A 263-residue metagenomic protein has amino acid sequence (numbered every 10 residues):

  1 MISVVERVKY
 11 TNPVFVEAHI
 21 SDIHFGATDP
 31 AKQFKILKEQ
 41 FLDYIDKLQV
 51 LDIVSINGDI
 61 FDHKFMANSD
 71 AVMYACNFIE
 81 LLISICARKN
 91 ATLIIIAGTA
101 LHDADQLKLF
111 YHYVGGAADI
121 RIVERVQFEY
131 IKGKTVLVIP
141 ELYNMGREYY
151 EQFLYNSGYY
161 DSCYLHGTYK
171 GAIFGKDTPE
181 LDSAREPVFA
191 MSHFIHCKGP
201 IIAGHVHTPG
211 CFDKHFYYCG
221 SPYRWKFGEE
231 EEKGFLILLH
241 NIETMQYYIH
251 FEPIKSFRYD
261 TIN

Functional and structural regions predicted by a protein language model:
I2-N12, I36-V50, Y149-Y159: Short amphipathic alpha-helices and their capping/turn segments at secondary-structure boundaries
I2-P13, I53, H240-N263: Accessory, non-catalytic peripheral segments of nucleic-acid enzymes
V8-A18, F128-V138, G158-S162, K214-F216 (+2 more regions): Beta-strand-turn-beta hairpins that frame and shape the catalytic cleft of phosphate-ester-processing enzymes
P13-V16, I23, A27-Y130, H193-K198: Core catalytic region of metal-dependent phosphoesterases/phosphodiesterases, especially metallo-beta-lactamase-like
I20-S21, N57-D59, A97-G98, L165 (+2 more regions): Active-site flanking residues adjacent to catalytic metal/cofactor-binding acidic residues
H24-T28, D62-F65, I95-L107, E129-Y130 (+4 more regions): Active-site environment of divalent metal-dependent phosphoester hydrolases
A97-S192, P222, L239: Conserved catalytic scaffold of divalent metal-dependent phosphoesterases
G175-Y247: Conserved beta-sheet core of the metallophosphoesterase superfamily
